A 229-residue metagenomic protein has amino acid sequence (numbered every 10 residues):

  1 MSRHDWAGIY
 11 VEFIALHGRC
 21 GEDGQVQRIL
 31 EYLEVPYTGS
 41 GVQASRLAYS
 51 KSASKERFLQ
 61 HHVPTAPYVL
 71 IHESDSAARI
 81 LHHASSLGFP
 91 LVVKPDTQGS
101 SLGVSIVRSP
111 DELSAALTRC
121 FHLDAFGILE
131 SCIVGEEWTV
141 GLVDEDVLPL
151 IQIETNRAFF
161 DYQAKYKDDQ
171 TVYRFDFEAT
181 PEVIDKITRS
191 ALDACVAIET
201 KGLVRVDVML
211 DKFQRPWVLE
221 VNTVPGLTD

Functional and structural regions predicted by a protein language model:
M1-Q43, L47-Y49, A53, H72-L81: ATP-binding N-terminal substructure of ATP-dependent carboxylate-amine bond-forming enzymes
W6-A7, L47-E136, T188-R189: Active-site nucleotide/adenylate-binding loops and adjacent lid/helix of ATP-dependent enzymes
G18, N156, N222-D229: Glycine-rich phosphate/pyrophosphate-binding beta-alpha loops
P36-G41, P67, P95-Q98, V218-E220: Short beta-strands and strand-loop turn motifs
S105-R189, L210-W217: Phosphate-binding site of ATP-dependent enzymes
S131, V140, C195-L227: Conserved metal-phosphate-binding beta-hairpin within the catalytic cores of diverse ATP-dependent phosphoryl-transfer
